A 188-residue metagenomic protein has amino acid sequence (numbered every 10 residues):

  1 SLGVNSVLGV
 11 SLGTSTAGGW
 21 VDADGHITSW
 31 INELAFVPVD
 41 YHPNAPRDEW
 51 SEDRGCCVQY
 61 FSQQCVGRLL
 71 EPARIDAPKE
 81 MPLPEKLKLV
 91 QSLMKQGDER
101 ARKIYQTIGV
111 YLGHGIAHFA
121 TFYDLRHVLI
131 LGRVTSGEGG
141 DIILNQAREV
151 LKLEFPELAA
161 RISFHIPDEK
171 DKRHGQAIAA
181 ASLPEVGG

Functional and structural regions predicted by a protein language model:
L2-V4, Y41-G188: ATP-binding/phosphotransfer module of carbohydrate and carboxylate kinases, centering on a glycine-rich
S6-L8, I27: Structural motif
G9-S11, T16-D22: Short beta-strand scaffold segments in enzyme catalytic cores
G13-T16, P38, V134: Glycine-rich beta-alpha junction loops
G19-P38: Eukaryotic endomembrane system proteins
